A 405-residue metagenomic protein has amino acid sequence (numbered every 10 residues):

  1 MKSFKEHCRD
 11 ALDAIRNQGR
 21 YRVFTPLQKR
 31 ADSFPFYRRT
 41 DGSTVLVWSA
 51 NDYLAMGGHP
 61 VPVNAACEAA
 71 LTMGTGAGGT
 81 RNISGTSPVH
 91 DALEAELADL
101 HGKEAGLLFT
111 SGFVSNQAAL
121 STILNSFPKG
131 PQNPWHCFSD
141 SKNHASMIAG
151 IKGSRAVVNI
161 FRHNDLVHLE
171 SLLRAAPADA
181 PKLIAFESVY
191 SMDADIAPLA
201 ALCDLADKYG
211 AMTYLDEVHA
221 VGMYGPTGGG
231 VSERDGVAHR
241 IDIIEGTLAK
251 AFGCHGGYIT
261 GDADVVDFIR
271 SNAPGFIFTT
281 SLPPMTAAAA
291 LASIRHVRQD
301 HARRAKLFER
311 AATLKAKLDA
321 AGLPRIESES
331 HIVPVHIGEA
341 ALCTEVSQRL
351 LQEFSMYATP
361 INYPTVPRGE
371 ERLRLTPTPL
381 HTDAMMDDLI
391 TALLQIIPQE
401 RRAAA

Functional and structural regions predicted by a protein language model:
K2, R9-D10, A14-M73, A211: N-terminal "arm"/small-domain region of PLP-dependent enzymes with the aminotransferase-like
D52, N159, H163-L215: Active-site phosphate-binding strand-loop segment of PLP-dependent enzymes
M56, P60, E68, T72 (+4 more regions): PLP-dependent enzyme catalytic core of the Aspartate aminotransferase-like
V63-N64, E68-S111: Conserved N-terminal alpha-helix of the aminotransferase class I/II PLP-enzyme fold
T122-H144: Conserved PLP-anchoring active-site segment centered on the Schiff-base-forming lysine
P131, R162, L166, A178 (+6 more regions): Pyridoxal 5′-phosphate
Y209-M212, H219, Y224-E329, L342: Active-site C-terminal subdomain of aminotransferase-like
A305-A312, D319-S355, E370, P377-P379: Conserved PLP-binding catalytic core of the aspartate aminotransferase-like
